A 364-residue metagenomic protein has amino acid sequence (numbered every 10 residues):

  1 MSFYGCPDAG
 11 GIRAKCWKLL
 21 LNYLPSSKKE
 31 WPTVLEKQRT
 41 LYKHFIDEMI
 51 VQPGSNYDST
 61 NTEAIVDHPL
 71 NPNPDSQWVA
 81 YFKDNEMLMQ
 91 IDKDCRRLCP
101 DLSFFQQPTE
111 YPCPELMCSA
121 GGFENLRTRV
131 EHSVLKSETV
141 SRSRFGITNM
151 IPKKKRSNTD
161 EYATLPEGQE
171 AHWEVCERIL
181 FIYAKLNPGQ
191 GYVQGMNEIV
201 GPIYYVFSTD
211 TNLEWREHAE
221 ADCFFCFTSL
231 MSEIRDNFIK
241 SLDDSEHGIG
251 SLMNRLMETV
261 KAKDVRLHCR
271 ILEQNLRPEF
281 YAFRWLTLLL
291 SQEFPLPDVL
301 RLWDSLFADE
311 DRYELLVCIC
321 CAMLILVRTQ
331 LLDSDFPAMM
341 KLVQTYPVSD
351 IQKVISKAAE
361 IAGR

Functional and structural regions predicted by a protein language model:
M1-R364: Helix-rich, well-folded core regions that mediate interactions or catalysis
